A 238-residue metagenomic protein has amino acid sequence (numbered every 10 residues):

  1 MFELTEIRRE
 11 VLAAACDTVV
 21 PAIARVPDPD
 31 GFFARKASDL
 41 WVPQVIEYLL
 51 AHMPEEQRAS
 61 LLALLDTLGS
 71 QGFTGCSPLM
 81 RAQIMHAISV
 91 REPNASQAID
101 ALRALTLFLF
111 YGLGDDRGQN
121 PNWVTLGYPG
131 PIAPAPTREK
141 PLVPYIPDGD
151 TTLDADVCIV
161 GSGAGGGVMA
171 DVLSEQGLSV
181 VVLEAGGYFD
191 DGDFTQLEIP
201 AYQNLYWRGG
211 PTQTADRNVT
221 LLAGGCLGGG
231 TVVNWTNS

Functional and structural regions predicted by a protein language model:
M1-Y111: Flexible, low-complexity segments enriched for small/polar residues
S89-P141: Long, amphipathic alpha-helical surface segments
G118-S238: N-terminal redox-cofactor-binding region of secreted/periplasmic oxidoreductases
